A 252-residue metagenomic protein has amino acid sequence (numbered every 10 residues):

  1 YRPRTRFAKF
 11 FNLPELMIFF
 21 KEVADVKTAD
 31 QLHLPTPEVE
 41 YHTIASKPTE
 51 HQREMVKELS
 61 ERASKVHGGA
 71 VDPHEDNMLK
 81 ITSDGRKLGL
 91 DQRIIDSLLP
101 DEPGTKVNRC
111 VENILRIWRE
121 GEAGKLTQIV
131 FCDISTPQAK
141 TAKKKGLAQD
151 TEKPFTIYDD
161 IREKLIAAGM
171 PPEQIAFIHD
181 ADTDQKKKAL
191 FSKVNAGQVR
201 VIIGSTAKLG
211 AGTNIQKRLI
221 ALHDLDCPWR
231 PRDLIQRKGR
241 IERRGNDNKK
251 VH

Functional and structural regions predicted by a protein language model:
Y1-P100, G104, R116: Inter-lobe coupling linker of SF2 helicases/translocases
D25, H51-R53, E61, K87-I95 (+5 more regions): Short, solvent-exposed loop/turn segments at secondary-structure junctions
L126-I134: Conserved RecA-like ASCE P-loop NTPase motor core of nucleic-acid helicases/translocases
S135-F177: Conserved helicase motor "Helicase C" RecA-like lobe of SF1/SF2 P-loop NTPases
R162, I166, P171-T206: Conserved helicase ATPase core of P-loop NTP-dependent helicases/translocases
N214-C227, H252: A short beta-strand element within the Helicase C-terminal
R230-N248: Conserved SF2 helicase motif VI
